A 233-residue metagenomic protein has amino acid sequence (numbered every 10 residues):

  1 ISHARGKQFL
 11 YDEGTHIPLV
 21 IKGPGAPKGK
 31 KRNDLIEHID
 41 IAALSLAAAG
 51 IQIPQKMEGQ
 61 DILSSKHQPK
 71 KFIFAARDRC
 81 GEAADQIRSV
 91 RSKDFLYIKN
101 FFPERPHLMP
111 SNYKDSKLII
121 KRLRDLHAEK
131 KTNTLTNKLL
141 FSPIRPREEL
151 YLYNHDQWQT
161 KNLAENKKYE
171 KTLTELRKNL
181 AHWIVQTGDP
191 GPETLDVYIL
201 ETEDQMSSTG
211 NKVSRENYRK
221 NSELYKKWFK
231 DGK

Functional and structural regions predicted by a protein language model:
I1, E104-R105, Q159: Acidic catalytic loop of the alpha/beta-hydrolase fold
I1-K30, D34-E37, K56-E58, A76 (+2 more regions): Histidine-centered active-site microenvironments of extracellular/periplasmic hydrolases and transferases
H16, K131-E148, H155-K233: Long, internal low-complexity/basic segments
P24-G25, N33-Q68, H155, K168: Non-catalytic, well-ordered alpha-helical segments in soluble enzyme domains
K31-H38, R88, L140-P143, Y169: Aromatic-acidic/polar surface patches that form glycan- and anion
A49-E149, N221: C-terminal cap/loop subdomain of S1 sulfatases and analogous C-terminal strand-loop tails that border
